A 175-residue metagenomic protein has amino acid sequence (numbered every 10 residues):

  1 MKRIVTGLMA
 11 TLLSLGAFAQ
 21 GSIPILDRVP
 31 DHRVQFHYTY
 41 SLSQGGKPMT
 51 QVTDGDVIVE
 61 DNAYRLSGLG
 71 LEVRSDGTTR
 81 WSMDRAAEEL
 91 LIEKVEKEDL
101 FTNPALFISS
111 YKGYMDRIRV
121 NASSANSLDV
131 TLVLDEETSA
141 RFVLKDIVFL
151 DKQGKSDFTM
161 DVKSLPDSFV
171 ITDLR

Functional and structural regions predicted by a protein language model:
M1-I4: Positively charged n-region of N-terminal signal peptides that target proteins for export
G7-G16: Bacterial N-terminal signal peptides
L15-T50, N62, K163-R175: N-terminal leader/targeting segments and the immediate start of mature chains
T39-G45, S67, M83-R85, V133-D135: A generic structural motif
D54-D56, G70-E72, R119, S139-R141: Short, surface-exposed charged micro-motifs
D56-T102: An acidic-aromatic
D61-A63, A105-S139: Extended beta-strand-rich segments in extracellular/periplasmic secretory proteins, especially within noncatalytic
S124-R175: Non-transmembrane domains of secretory- and envelope-associated proteins
